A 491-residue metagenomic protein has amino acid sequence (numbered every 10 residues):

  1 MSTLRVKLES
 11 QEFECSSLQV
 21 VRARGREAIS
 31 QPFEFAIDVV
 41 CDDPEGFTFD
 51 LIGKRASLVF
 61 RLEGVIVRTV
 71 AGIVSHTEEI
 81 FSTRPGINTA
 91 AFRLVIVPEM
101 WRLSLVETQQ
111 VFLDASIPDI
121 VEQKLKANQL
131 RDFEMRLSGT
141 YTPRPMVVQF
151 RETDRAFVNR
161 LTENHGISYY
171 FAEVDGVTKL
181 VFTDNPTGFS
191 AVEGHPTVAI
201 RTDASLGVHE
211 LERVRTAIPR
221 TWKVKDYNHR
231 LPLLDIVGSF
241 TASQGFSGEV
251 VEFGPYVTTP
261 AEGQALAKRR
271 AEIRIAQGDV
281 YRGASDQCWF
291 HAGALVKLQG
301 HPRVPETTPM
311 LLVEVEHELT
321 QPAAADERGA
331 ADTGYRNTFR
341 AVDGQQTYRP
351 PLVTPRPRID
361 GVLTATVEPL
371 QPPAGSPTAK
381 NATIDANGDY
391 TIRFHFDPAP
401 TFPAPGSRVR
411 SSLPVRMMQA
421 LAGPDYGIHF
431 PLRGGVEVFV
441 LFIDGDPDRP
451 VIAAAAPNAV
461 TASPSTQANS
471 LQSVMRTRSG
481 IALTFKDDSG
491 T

Functional and structural regions predicted by a protein language model:
M1-T491: Amphipathic alpha-helical and helix-coil boundary elements used as assembly and membrane-proximal scaffolds
